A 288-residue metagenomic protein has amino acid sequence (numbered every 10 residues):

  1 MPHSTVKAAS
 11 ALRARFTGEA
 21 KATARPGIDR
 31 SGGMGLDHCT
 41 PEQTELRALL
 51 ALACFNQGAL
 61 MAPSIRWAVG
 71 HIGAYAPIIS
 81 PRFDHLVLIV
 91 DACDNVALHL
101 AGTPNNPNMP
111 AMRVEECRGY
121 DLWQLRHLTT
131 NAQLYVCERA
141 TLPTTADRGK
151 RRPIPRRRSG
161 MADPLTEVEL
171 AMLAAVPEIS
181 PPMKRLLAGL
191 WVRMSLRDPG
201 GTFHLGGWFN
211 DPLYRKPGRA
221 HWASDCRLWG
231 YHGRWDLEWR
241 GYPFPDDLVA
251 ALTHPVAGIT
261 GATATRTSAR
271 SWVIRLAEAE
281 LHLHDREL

Functional and structural regions predicted by a protein language model:
S4-L12, T17-L288: Compositionally biased accessory segments in Actinobacterial proteins
